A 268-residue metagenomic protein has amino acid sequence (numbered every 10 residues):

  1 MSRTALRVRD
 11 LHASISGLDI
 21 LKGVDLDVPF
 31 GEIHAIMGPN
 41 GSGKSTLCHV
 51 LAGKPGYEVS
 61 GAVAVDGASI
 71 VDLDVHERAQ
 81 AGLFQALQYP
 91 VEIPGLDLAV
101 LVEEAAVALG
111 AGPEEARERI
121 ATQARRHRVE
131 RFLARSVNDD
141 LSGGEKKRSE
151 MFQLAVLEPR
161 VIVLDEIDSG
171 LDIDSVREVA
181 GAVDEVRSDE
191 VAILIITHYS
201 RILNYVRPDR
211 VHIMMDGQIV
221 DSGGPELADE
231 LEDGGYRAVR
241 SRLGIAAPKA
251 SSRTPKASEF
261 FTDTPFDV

Functional and structural regions predicted by a protein language model:
L6-V8, L21-G23: Conserved structural motif at the start of ABC-family nucleotide-binding domains
M37-P39: The feature captures the beta-strand-to-loop junction immediately N-terminal to the Walker
A62-R78, N138: ABC ATPase NBD Q-loop/coupling interface
Q85, Y89, G95-A108, R119: Q-loop/switch helix immediately C-terminal to the Walker
E115-F132, S136: Conserved ABC ATPase "signature" region
L154-A155: ABC ATPase C-loop
E166-I167: Walker B catalytic motif
M214, Q218-S241: Conserved beta-strand-loop-alpha-helix hinge in the C-terminal portion of ABC ATPase nucleotide-binding domains
